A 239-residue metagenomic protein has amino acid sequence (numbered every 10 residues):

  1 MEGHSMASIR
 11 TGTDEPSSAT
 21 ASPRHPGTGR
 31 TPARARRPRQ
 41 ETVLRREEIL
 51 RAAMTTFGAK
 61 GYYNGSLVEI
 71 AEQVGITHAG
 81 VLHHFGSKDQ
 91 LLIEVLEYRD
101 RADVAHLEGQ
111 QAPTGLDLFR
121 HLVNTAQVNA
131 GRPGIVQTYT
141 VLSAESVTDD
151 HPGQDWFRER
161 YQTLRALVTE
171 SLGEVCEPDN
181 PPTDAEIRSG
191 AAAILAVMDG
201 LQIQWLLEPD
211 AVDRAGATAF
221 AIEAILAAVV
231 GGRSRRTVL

Functional and structural regions predicted by a protein language model:
M1-L44, D179, R233-L239: N-terminal intrinsically disordered/low-complexity leader segments
G3-H4, S8-T13, D150-H151, Q162-G190 (+1 more regions): Hydrophobic alpha-helical bundle segments that form small-molecule/ligand-binding pockets
S8, A144, A191-A211, L226-T237: Amphipathic C-terminal alpha-helical segment
L44-E48, A52-E94: Helix-turn-helix
F85, V141-D149: Short helix-capping/turn signature of helix-turn-helix
E94, L107-V136, P181, I187-I194: Hydrophobic alpha-helical connector segments
E97-D103: Short, basic, alpha-helical segments at the C-terminal edge of helix-turn-helix-like DNA-binding modules
E108-Q110, D117, G131-G134, H151-E177: Amphipathic alpha-helical packing segments from all-alpha helical-bundle domains
